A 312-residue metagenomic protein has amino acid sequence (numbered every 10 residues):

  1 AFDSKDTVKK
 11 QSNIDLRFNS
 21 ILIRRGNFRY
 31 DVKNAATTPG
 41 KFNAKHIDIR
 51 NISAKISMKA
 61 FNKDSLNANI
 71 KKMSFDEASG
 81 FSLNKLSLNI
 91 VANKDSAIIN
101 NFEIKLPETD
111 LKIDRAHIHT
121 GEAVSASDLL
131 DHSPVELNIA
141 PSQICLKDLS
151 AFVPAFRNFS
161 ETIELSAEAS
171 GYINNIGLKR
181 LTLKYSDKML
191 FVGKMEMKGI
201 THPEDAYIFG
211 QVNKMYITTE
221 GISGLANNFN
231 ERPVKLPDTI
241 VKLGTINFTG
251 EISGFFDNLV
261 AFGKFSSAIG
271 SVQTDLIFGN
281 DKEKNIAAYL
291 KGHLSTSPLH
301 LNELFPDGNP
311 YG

Functional and structural regions predicted by a protein language model:
A1, L259, P298-G312: Short, intrinsically disordered, charge-balanced linker/junction segments flanking boundaries in proteins
F2-C145, S160, Y185-E204, K214 (+6 more regions): Elongated, acidic membrane-bridging lipid-handling scaffolds and related periplasm/extracellular "bridge/tunnel" systems
P39-G40, A151-A155, V234-P237, L301-N302: Extracellular loop and loop/strand-boundary signature of outer-membrane beta-barrel proteins
I90-A92, E168-N174: Short, low-complexity cationic-aromatic patches
S96-I99, N175-L178, N258-A261, K284: Repeated loop/turn-to-beta-strand initiation elements of outer-membrane beta-barrel proteins
L137, I208, A261, A288-L290: Transmembrane beta-strands of outer-membrane beta-barrel proteins
C145, M215-A226, N302-F305: Outer-membrane beta-barrel translocator/channel fold
N258, K264-G279, P310: Exposed, low-structure sequence patches enriched in small/polar residues
